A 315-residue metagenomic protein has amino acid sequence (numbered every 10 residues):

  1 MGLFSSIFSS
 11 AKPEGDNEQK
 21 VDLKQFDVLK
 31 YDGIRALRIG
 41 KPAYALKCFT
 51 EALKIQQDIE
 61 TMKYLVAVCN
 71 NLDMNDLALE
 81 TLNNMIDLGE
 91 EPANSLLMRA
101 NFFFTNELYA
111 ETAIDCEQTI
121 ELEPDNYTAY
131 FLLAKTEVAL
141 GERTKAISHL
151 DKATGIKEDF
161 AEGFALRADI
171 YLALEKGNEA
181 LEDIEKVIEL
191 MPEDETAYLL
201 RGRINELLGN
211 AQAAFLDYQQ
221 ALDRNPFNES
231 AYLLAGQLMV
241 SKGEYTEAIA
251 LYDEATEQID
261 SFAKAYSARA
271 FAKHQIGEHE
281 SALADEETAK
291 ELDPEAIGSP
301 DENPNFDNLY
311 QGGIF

Functional and structural regions predicted by a protein language model:
Q19-E60, Y64-N71, P92-L108, K135 (+3 more regions): Alpha-helical segment of the N-proximal tetratricopeptide repeat
F26, I59-E60, P92-N94, Y127-T128 (+5 more regions): Helix-start (N-cap) detector for alpha-helical repeat units in TPR-like alpha-solenoids, especially tetratricopeptide
Y31, Y64-L65, M98, L132 (+5 more regions): Canonical tetratricopeptide repeat
L37, N70, L97, F104 (+8 more regions): Position-specific recognition of the canonical hydrophobic site in helix A of tetratricopeptide repeat
K54-I55, L88, L122, I156 (+4 more regions): Structural marker of alpha-solenoid helical repeat scaffolds
